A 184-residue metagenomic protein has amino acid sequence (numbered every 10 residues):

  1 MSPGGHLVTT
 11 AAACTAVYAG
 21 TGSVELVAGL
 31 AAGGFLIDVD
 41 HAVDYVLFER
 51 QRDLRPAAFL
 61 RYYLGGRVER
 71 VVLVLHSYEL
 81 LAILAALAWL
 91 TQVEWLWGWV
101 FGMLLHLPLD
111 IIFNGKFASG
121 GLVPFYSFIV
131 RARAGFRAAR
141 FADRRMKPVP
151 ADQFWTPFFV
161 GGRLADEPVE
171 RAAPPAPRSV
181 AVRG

Functional and structural regions predicted by a protein language model:
M1-G184: N-terminal membrane-targeting hydrophobic helices
